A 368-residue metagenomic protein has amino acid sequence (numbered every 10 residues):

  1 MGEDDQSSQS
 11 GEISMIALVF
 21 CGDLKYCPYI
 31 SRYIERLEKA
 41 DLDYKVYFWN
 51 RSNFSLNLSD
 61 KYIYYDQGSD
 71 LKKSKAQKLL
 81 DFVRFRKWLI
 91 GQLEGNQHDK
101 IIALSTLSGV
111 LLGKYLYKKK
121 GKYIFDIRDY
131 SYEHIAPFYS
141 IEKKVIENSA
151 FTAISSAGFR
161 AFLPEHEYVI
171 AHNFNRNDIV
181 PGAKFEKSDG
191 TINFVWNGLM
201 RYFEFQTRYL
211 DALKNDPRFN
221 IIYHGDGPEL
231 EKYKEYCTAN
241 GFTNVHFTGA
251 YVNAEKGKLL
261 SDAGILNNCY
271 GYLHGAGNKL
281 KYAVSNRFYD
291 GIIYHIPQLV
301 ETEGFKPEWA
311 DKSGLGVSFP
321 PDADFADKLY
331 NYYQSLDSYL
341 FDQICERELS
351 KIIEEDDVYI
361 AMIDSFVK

Functional and structural regions predicted by a protein language model:
G2-F54, N96, A150-F151, D211-N215: N-terminal subdomain of nucleotide-sugar transferases
V19, A153, K184-F205, Y209-L213 (+1 more regions): Conserved donor-binding/catalytic core segment of Leloir-type glycosyltransferases
D23-C27, E35-R84, Q92, G227 (+1 more regions): N-terminal strand-loop element at the rim of the active site of nucleotide-sugar-dependent glycosyltransferases
P28, P320-Y330, Q334-V367: A charged, aromatic-enriched C-terminal amphipathic alpha-helix characteristic of glycosyltransferases across folds
E35, V83-Q92, V110-K114, K118 (+2 more regions): Membrane-proximal helix-turn-helix segments that form the acceptor-binding/catalytic region of lipid-linked
Y132, E147-D189, F194: Donor nucleotide-sugar binding/catalytic pocket of nucleotide-sugar-dependent glycosyltransferases
E204, N253-S261, L266-I293, L299-W309: Nucleotide-sugar-dependent
G225, E231-I265: Nucleotide-activated donor-binding/catalytic signature segment of Leloir-type glycosyltransferases, i.e., the conserved
